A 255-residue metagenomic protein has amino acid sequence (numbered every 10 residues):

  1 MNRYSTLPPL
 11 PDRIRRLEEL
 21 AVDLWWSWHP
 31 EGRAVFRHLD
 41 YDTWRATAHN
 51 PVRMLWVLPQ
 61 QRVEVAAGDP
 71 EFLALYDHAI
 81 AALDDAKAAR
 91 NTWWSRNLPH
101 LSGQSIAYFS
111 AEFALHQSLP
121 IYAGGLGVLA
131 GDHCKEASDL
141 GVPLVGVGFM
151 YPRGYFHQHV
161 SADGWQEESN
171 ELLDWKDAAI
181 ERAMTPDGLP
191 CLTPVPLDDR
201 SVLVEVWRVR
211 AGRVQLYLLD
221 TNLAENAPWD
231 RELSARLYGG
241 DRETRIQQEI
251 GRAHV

Functional and structural regions predicted by a protein language model:
M1-H254: Catalytic cores of carbohydrate-active enzymes across secretory and cytosolic contexts
